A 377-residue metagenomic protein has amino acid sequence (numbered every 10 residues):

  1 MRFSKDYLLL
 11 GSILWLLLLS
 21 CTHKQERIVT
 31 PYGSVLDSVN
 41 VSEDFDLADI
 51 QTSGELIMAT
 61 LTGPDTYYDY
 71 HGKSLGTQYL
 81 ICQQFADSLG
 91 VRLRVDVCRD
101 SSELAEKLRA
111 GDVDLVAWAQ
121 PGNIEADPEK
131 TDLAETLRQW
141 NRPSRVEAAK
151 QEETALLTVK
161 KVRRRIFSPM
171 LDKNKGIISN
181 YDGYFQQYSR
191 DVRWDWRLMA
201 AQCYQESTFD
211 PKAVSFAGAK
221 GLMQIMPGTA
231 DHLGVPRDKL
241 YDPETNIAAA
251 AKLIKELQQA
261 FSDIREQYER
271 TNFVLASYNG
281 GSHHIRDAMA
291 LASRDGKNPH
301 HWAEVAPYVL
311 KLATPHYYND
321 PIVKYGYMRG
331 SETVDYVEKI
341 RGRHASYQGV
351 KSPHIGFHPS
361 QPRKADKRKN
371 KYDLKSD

Functional and structural regions predicted by a protein language model:
L18-S20: C-terminal motif of bacterial Sec signal peptides marking the signal peptidase cleavage site
T22-V41, G76-S88, I124-K161, K175-S179 (+2 more regions): Extended ligand-binding regions for polar small-molecule ligands
R27, P31-A119: Extracytoplasmic small-molecule ligand-binding "clamshell" domains of the periplasmic binding protein/Venus flytrap
L36-S38, K160-F209, I247, S262-I264: Export/targeting segments at the very N-terminus of extracytoplasmic proteins
F85, L108-R109, L137, Q202 (+2 more regions): Hydrophobic residues within well-ordered alpha-helices
I124-E125, D132-T136, N272-S346: Catalytic and substrate-binding regions of cell-wall glycan-acting enzymes that process beta-1,4-linked
K212-D238, N246-E256, I340: Substrate-binding/active-site groove segments that recognize and process beta-1,4-linked N-acetyl-hexosamine
E332-D377: Low-complexity, Gly/Ser/Thr/Pro-rich intrinsically disordered linker/tail segments
